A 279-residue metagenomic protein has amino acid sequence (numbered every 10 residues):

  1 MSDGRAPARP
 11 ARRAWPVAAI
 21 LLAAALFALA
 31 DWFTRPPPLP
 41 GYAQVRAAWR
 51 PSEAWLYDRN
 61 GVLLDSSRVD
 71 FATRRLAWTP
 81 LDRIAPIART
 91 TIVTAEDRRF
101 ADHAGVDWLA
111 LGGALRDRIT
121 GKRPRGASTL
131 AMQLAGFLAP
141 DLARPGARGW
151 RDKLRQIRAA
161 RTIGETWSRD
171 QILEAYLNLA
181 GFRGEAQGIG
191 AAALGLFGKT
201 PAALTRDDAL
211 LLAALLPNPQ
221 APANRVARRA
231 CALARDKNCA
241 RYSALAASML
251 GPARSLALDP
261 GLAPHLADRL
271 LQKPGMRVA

Functional and structural regions predicted by a protein language model:
S2-R59, R99, V226-R229, D236 (+3 more regions): N-terminal type II signal-anchor transmembrane helix that functions as the membrane-insertion/stop-transfer segment
P16, P86-I87, D152-K153: Residue-level signature of transmembrane alpha-helical entry/exit and packing/kink sites in multi-pass membrane
L26-D31, R123, A127-A279: Non-catalytic, structured segments within soluble enzyme domains
L39-A43, A72-L81, T94-A95, I157-R158: N-terminal post-signal-peptidase region of extra-cytosolic proteins
A48, P80-L130, Q187-F197, L204-L212: Flexible, acidic/glycine-enriched loop-and-adjacent beta/alpha segments that face the extracytoplasmic/periplasmic side
E53-D65, I84, A279: A short, well-structured edge-of-sheet supersecondary motif
V62-R75, A110-A114, D152: N-terminal periplasmic "start-of-domain" segments of outer-membrane beta-barrel proteins
S66-W78, V93, D268-P274: Acidic/histidine-rich, surface-exposed loop or edge segments in extracytoplasmic proteins
